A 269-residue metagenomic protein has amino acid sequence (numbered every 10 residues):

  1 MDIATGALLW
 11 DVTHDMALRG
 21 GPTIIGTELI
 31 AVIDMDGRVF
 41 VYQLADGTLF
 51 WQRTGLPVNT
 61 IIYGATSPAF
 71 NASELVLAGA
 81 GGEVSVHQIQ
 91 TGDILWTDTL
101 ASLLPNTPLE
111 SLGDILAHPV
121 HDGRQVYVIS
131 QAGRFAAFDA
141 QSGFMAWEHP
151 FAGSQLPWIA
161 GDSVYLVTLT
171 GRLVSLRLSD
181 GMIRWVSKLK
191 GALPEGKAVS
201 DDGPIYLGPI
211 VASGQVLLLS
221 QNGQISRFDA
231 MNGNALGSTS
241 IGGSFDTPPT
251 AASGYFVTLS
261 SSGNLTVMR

Functional and structural regions predicted by a protein language model:
D2-T5, Q43-G47, I89-G92, D139-S142 (+2 more regions): Short loop/turn segments that connect beta-strands within beta-propeller blades
L8-G26, L49-A72, T97-H121, M145-G161 (+2 more regions): Extracytoplasmic beta-rich repeat domains
L29-I30, L75, V126, V164 (+2 more regions): Hydrophobic beta-strand positions that form the internal "hydrophobic ladder" of WD40/Gbeta-like beta-propeller blades
D34-M35, G79-A80, S130-Q131, T168-L169 (+2 more regions): Structural signature of WD-repeat beta-propellers
E83-H87, D93-T99, L109, F138 (+1 more regions): Extracytoplasmic and endomembrane cell-envelope/extracellular-matrix remodeling and assembly machinery
S163-L178, M182, V186-R227: Loop/turn-rich, solvent-exposed surfaces of beta-rich toroidal or solenoidal domains
G214-G263, R269: C-terminal closing repeat unit and adjoining cap/tail of repeat-based domains
